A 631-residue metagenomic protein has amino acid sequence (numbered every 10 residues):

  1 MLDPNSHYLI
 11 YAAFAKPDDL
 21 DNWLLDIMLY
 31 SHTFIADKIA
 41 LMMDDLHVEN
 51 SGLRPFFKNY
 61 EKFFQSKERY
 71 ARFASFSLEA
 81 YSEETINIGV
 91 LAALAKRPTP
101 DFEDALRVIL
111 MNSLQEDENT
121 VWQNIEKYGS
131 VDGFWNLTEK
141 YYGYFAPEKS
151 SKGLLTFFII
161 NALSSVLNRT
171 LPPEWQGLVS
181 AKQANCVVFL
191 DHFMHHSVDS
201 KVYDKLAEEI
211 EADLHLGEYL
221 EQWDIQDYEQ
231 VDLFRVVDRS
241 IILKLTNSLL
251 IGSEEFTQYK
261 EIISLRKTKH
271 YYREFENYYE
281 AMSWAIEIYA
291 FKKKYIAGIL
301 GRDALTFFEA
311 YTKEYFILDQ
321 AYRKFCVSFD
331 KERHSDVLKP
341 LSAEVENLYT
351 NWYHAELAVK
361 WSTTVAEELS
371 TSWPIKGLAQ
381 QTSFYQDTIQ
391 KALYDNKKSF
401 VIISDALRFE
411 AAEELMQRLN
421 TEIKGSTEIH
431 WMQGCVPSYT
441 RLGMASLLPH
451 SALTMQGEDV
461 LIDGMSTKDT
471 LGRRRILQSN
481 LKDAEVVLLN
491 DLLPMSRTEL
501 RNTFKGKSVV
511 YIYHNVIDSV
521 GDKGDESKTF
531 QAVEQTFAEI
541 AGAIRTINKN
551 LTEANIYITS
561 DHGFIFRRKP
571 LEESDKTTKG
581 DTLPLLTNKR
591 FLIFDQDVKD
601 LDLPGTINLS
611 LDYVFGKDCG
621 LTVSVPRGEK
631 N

Functional and structural regions predicted by a protein language model:
M1-S399, R408-I556, S560-N631: …; additionally, a secondary subgroup of soluble metalloenzymes is captured
I402: Beta1/beta-strand and adjacent pyrophosphate-binding region of the FAD-binding site in flavoprotein oxidoreductases
D405: Ligand-binding pocket scaffold of soluble enzyme catalytic domains
